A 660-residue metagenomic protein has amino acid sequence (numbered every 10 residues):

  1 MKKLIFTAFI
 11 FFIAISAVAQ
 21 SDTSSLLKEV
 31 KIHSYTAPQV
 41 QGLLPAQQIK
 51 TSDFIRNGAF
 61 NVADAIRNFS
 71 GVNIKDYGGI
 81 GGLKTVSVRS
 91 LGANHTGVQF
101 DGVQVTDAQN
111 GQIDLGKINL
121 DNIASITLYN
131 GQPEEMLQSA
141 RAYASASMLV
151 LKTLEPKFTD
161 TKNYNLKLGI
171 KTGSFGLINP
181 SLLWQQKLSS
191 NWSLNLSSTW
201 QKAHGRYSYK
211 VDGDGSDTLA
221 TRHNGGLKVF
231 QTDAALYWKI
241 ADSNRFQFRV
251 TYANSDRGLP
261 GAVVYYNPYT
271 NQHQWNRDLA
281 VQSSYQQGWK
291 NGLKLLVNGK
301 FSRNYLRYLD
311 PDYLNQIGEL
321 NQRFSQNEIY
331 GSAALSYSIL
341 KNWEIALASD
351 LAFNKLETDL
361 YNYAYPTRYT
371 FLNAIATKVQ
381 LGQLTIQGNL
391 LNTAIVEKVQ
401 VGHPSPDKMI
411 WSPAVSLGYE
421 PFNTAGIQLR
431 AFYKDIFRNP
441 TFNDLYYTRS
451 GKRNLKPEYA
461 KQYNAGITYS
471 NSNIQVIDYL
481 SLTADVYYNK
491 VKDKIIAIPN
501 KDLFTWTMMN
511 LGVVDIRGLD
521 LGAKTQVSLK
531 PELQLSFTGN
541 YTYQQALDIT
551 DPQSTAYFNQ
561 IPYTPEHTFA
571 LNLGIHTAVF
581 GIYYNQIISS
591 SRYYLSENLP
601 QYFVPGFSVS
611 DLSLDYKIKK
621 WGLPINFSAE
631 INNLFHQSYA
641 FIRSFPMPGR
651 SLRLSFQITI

Functional and structural regions predicted by a protein language model:
A19, Q185, G226, K239 (+5 more regions): Conserved C-terminal beta-signal and adjacent last beta-strands/turns of outer-membrane beta-barrel proteins
Q20-I55, A63, A93, N130: Short, acidic, small-residue-rich periplasmic hinge/interaction motif at the N-terminus of Gram-negative outer-membrane
A63-D107: Extracytoplasmic beta-strand/coil segments of soluble accessory domains associated with Gram-negative outer-membrane
L120-K167: A beta-strand signature from Gram-negative outer-membrane beta-barrel systems, especially the internal plug domain
G205-Y209, L219-Q231, Y237-K239, S243-L295 (+2 more regions): Flexible loop and strand-edge segments within Gram-negative outer membrane beta-barrel domains
A241, L340-D350, N354-N489, N572: Structural signature of Gram-negative outer-membrane beta-barrels, strongest in the C-terminal barrel of TonB-dependent
G292-D310, F422, L429-K434, E458-R517 (+1 more regions): Membrane-embedded beta-barrel scaffold of Gram-negative outer-membrane proteins
Q383, S481-K490, N510-Y594: Gram-negative outer-membrane beta-barrel transporters
